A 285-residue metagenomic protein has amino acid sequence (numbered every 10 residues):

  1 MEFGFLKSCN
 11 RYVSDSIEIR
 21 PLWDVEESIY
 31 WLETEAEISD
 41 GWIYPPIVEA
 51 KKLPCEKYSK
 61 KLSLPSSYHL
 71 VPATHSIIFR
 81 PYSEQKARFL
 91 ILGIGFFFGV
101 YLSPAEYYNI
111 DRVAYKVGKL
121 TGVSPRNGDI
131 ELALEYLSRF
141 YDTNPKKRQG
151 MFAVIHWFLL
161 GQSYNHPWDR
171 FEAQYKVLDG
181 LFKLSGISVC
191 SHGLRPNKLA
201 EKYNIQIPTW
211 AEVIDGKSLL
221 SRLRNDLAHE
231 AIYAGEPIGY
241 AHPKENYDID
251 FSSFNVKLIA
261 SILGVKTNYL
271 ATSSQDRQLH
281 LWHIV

Functional and structural regions predicted by a protein language model:
M1-E172, I249-S261, V265-L281: Charged, non-catalytic interaction/linker regions at domain boundaries that couple catalytic cores to substrate
I130-A133, H192, P196, G216 (+1 more regions): Short amphipathic alpha-helical segments that mediate assembly, nucleic-acid/protein binding, or membrane association
N165, D179, A231-I232: Short, flexible loop/turn elements at secondary-structure junctions
F171-D215: Flexible secondary-structure boundary motifs
G186, N225-E236, A260-N268: Charged/polar positions within long, soluble alpha-helices
T209-S252: Histidine-centered, metal-coordinating catalytic motifs and their short helical/loop contexts
H283-V285: Terminal (often C-terminal) interaction modules
